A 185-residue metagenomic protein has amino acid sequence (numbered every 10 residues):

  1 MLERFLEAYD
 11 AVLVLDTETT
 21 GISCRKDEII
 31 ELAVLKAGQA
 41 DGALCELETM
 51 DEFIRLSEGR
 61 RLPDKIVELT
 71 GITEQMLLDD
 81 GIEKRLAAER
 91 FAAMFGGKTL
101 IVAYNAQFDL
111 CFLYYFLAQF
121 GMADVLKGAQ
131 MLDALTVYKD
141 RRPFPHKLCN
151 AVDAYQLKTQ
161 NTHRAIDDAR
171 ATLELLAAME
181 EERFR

Functional and structural regions predicted by a protein language model:
M1-A118, M122-G128, P145-H163: Conserved non-catalytic scaffold segment of RNase H-like nuclease domains
M1-E7, A154, L173-R185: Acidic two-metal-ion nuclease catalytic site recognized across multiple nuclease folds, prominently DnaQ/RNase D-T
T19-G21, T136, A171: Short, glycine/acidic-enriched loop or turn micro-motifs at the edges of active sites
I72, G97, Q119, D140 (+1 more regions): A structural signal for alpha-helix termini and helix-coil/disorder junctions
L86, A171-T172: Short Asp/Glu-rich motifs
L113, V137, T172-L176: Buried hydrophobic packing segments
Q130-H146: Short alpha-helix plus adjacent loop in nuclease-associated cores
I166-D167: Acidic donor-binding loop at a coil-to-helix junction in glycosyltransferase catalytic cores that engages
